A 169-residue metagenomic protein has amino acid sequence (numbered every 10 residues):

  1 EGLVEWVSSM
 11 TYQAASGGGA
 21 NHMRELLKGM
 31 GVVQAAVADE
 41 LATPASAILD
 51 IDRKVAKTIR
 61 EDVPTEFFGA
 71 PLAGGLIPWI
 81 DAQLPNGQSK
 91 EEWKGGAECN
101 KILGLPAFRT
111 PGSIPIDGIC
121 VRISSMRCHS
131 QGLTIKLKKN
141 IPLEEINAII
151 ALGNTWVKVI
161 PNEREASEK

Functional and structural regions predicted by a protein language model:
G2-I149: Active-site-lining helix/loop region of Rossmann-like oxidoreductase modules
E145, I150-P161: A common structural junction motif
V159-K169: A glycine-rich dinucleotide-binding beta-alpha-beta segment and adjacent secondary-structure elements that constitute
